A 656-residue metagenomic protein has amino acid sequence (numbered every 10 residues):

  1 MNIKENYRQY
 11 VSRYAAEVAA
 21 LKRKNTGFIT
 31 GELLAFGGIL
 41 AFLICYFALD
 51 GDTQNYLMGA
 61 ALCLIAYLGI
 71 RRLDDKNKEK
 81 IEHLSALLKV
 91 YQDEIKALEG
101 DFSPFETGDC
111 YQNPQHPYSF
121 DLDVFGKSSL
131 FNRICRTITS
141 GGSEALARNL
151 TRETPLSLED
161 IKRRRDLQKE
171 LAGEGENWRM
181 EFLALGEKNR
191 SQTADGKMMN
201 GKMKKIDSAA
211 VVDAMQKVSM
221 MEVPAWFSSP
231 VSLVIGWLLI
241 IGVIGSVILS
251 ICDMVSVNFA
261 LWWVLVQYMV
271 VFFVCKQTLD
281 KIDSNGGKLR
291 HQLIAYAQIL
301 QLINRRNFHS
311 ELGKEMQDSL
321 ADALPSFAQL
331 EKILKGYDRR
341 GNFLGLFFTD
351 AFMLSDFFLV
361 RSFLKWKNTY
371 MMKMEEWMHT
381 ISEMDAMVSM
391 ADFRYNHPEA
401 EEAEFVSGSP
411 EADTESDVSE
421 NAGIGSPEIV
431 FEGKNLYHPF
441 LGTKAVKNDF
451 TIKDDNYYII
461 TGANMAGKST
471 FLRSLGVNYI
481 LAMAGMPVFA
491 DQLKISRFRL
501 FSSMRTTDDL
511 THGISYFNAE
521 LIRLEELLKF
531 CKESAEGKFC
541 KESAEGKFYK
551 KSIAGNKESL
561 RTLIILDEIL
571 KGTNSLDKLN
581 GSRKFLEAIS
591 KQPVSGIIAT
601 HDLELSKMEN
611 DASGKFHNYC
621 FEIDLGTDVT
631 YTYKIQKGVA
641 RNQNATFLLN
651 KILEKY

Functional and structural regions predicted by a protein language model:
M1-A463, T470-R499, I522, E533: Alpha-helical coupling/stalk and coiled-coil linker elements that connect catalytic or binding modules and transmit
M390, H397-D413, V418-Y656: ATPase nucleotide-binding head domains, primarily ABC-like/P-loop NTPase cores
